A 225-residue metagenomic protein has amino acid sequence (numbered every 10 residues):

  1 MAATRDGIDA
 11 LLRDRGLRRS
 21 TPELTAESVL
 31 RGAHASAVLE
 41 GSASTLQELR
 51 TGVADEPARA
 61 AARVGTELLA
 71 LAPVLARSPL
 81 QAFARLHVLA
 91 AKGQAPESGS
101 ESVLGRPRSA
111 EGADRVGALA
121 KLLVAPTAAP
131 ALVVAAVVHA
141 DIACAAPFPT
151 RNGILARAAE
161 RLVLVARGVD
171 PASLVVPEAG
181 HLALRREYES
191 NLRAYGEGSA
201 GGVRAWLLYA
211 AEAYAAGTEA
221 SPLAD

Functional and structural regions predicted by a protein language model:
M1-D225: FIC/Doc superfamily catalytic core
